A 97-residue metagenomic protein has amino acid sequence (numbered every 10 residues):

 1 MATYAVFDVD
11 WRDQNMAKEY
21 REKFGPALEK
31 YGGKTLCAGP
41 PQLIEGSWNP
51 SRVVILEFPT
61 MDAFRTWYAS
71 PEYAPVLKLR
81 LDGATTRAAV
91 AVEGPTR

Functional and structural regions predicted by a protein language model:
M1-V53, P59-A69, Y73, V92-R97: Short S/T/G/P-rich N-terminal loop/turn motif that feeds into the first structured element of a domain
Y68-T86: Electropositive, surface-exposed helix/loop patches at the edges of structured domains that serve as adaptable
L81-R97: C-terminal end-helix/capping segment
